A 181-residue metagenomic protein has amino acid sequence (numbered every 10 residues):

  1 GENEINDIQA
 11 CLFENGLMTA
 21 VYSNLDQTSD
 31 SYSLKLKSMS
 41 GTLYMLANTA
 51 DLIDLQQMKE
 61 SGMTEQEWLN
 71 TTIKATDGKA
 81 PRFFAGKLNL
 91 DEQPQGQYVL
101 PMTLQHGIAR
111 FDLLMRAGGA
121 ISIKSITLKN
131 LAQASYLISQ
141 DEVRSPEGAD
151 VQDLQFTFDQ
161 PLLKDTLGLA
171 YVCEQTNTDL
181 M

Functional and structural regions predicted by a protein language model:
E2-K59, L114, G119-M181: Tryptophan-paired
D30-Y32, Y98-M102: Short strand-edge motifs at loop-to-beta-strand transitions and within beta-strands of extracellular beta-rich domains
D51-Y98: Structured interaction patches on ligand/partner-binding surfaces of diverse proteins
L90-G96, L104-R110, L114-S125: Secondary-structure boundary elements
